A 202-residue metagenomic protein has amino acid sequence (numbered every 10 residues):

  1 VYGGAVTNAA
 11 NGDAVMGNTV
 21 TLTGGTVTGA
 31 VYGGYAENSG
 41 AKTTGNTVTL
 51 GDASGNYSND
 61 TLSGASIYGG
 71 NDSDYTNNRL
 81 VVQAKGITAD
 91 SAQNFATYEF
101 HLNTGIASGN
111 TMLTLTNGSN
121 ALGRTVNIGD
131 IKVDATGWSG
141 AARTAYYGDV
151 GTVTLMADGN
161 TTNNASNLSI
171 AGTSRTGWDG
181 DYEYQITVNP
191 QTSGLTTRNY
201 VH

Functional and structural regions predicted by a protein language model:
V1-G12, Y32-A41, G69-D72: Acidic/polar low-complexity surface segments
M16-G25, K42-H202: Extracellular/surface-exposed low-complexity segments
V27-G29: Beta-propeller blade-edge signature
